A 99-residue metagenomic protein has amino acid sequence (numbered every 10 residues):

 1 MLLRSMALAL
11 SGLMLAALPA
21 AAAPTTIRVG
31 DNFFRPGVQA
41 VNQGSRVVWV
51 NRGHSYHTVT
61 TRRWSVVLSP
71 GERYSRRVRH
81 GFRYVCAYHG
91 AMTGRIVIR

Functional and structural regions predicted by a protein language model:
L2-L3, L10-G12, L18-R99: Extracytoplasmic copper-binding redox domains, predominantly the cupredoxin/blue-copper superfamily
